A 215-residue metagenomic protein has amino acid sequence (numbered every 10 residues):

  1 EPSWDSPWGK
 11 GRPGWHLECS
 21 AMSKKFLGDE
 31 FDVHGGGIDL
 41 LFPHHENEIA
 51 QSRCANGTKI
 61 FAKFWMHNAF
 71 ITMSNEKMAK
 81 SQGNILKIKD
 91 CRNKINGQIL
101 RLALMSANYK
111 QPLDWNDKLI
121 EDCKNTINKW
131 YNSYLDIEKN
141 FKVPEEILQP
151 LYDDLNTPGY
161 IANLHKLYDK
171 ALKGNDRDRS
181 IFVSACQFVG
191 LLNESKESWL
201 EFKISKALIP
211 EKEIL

Functional and structural regions predicted by a protein language model:
E1-K139: Alpha-helical recognition segments enriched in aromatics with Gly/Pro capping that present substrate-recognition
K77-L215: Structural preference for alpha-helix termini/caps and helix-kink/transition segments
